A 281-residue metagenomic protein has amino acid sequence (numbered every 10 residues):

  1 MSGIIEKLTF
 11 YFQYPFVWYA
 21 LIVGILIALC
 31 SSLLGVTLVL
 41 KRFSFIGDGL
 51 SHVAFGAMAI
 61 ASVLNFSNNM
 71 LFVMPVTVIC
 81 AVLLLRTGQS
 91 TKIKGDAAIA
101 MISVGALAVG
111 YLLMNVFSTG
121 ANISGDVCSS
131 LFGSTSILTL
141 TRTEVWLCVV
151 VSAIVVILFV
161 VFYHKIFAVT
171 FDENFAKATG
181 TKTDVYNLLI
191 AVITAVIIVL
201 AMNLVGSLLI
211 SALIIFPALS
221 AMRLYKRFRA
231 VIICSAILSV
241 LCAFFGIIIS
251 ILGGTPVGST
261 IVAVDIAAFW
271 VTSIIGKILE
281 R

Functional and structural regions predicted by a protein language model:
M1-L29: Membrane-interfacial amphipathic/re-entrant helices at transmembrane-helix boundaries
K7-F10, S103-V160: Transmembrane helix-bundle core of multi-pass membrane transporters and related energy-transducing complexes
L21-I25, M70-P75, A97-M101, V145-V150 (+3 more regions): Hydrophobic alpha-helical transmembrane segments
V23-S31, A57, A61, F72-L84 (+15 more regions): Alpha-helical transmembrane segments in multi-pass membrane proteins
V36-S51, F55-A121, A221-I233, S250-G254 (+1 more regions): Short loop segments and helix-boundary regions at transmembrane helix junctions of multi-pass inner-membrane proteins
L140-P217: Helix-loop-helix "hairpin" substructures at the membrane interface of multi-pass membrane proteins
N203-S259: Transmembrane alpha-helical segments in multi-pass inner-membrane proteins
T255-R281: Cytosolic-side transmembrane-helix boundaries in multi-pass membrane proteins
